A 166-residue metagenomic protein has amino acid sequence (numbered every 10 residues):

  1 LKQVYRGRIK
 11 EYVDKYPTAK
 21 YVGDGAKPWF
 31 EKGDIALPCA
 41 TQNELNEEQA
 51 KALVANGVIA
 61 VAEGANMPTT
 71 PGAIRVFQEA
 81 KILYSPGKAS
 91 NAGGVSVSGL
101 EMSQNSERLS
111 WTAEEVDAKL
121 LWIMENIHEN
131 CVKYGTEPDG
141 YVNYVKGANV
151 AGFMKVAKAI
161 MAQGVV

Functional and structural regions predicted by a protein language model:
L1-Q49: A structured beta-alpha segment of the ubiquitous adenosine-cofactor-binding alpha/beta core
A52-V166: Adenosine-phosphate binding glycine-rich loop
